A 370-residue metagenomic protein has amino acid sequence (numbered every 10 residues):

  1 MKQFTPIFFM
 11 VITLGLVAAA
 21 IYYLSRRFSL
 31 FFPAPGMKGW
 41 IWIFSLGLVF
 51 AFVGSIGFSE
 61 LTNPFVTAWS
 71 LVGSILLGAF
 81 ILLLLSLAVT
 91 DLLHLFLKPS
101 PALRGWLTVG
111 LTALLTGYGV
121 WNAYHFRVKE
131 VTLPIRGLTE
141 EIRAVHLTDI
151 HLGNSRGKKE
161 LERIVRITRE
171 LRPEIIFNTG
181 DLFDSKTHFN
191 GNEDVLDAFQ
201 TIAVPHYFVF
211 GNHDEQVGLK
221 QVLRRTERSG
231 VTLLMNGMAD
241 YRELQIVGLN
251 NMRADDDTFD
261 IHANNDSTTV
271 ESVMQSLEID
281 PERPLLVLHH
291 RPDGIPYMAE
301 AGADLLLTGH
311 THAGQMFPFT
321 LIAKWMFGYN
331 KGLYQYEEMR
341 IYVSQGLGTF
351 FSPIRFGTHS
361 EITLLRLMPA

Functional and structural regions predicted by a protein language model:
M1-Y124: Non-catalytic terminal accessory segments
T62, V66-S70, H94-L147, G153-R166 (+2 more regions): N-terminal signal-anchor transmembrane helix
P134-A370: Soluble catalytic domains of enzymes that build or remodel membrane lipids, polysaccharides, and related
